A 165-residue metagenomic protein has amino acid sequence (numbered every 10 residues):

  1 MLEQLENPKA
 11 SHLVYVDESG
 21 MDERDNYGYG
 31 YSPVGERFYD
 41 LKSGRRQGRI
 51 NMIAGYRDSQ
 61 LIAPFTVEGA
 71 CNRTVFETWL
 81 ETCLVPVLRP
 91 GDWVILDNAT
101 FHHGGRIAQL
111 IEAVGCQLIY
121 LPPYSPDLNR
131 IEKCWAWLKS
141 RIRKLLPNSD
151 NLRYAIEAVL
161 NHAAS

Functional and structural regions predicted by a protein language model:
M1-E81: Extended, low-complexity cationic-aromatic segments
K9-L13, I131-S165: C-terminal anion-handling pockets and recognition modules
V14-V16, I95, Y120: A structural signal for short, well-ordered beta-strand segments and their strand-loop junctions that often border
D17-S19, A54, L80, D97 (+3 more regions): Generic structural signal for small/hydrophobic residues in well-ordered secondary structure, especially within
G20, S125, S149: Residue-level detector of flexible, active-site-proximal loop/helix-junction positions within diverse enzyme catalytic
R24-L41, R106-P122, P147: A short alpha/beta connector and helix-capping loop motif
V75-L118: RNase H-like DDE/DDD metal-dependent nuclease/strand-transfer catalytic core used by mobile genetic elements
D97-N98, G105, I119-R141: RNase H-like two-metal-ion nuclease catalytic core shared by retroviral integrases and related mobile-element nucleases
